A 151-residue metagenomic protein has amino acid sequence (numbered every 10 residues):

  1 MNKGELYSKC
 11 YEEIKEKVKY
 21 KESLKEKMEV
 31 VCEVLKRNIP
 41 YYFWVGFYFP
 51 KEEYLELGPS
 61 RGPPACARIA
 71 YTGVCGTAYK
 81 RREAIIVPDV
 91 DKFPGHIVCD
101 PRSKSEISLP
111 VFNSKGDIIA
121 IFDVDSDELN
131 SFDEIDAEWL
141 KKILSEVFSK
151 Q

Functional and structural regions predicted by a protein language model:
M1-P63, K150-Q151: Intrinsically disordered, low-complexity terminal regulatory regions
Y11, K15, A120, D125-Q151: Juxtadomain coupling helices with adjacent low-complexity linkers
Y42, F49-P101: Regulatory sensory and allosteric helical modules in signal-transduction proteins and certain transcription factors
W44, S108, I121: Short hydrophobic/aromatic beta-strand element in the GNAT-like acyltransferase core that lines or flanks the acyl-donor
P88, F112, D125: Residue-level detector of conserved, well-ordered beta-strand and adjacent loop positions that form binding/recognition
S105-N113: A short, aliphatic-rich beta-strand micro-motif
